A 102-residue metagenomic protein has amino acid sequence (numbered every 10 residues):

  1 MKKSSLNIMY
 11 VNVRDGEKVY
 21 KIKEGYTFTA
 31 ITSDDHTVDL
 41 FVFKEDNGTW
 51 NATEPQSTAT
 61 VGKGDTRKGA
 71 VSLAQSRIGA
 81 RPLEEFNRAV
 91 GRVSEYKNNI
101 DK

Functional and structural regions predicted by a protein language model:
M1-D34: Negatively charged, low-complexity tracts enriched in Asp/Glu with abundant Ser/Thr
V11, F41-K44: Short beta-strand segments and strand-loop junctions that repeat across beta-rich extracellular domains
K21-Y26, F41-V42, V61-R67: Short amphipathic beta-strand/extended segments with alternating polar/hydrophobic composition
D35-T37, Q56-A59: Glycine-centered tight beta-turn/hairpin loop motif at sheet-sheet or coil-to-beta transitions
F43-T58: Short aromatic-glycine-(Arg/Gly/Cys) micro-motifs in beta-strand/loop hairpins
A59-K102: Mixed-charge, Lys/Arg-enriched low-complexity segments
